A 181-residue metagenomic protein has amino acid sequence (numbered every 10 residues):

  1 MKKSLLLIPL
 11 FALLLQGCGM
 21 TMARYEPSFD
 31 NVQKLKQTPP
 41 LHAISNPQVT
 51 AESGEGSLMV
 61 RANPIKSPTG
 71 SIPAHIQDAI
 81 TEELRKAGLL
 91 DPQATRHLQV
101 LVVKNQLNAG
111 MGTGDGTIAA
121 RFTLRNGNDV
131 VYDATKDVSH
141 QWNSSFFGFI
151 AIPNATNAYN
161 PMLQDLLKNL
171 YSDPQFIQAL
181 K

Functional and structural regions predicted by a protein language model:
M1, I76, N108-G112: Intrinsically disordered, low-complexity segments enriched in polar/charged residues with Gly/Pro, especially when
M1-C18: Sec-dependent bacterial lipoprotein signal peptides
C18-A74, D78, Q175-K181: A structural "domain/chain start" motif
G19-D30, K86-N157: Surface-exposed short loop/turn segments
A51-E55, A120-L124, A158-M162: Short alpha-helical linear motifs
P73, Q77, T81, N160-L167: Extracytoplasmic/secreted envelope proteins and their assembly/folding machinery, especially bacterial periplasmic
I80-G88, L170, P174: Hydrophobic, Leu/Ile/Phe/Ala-enriched alpha-helical segments that form helix-helix packing faces
A151-K181: Compositionally biased, intrinsically disordered linkers/stalks adjacent to structured regions
